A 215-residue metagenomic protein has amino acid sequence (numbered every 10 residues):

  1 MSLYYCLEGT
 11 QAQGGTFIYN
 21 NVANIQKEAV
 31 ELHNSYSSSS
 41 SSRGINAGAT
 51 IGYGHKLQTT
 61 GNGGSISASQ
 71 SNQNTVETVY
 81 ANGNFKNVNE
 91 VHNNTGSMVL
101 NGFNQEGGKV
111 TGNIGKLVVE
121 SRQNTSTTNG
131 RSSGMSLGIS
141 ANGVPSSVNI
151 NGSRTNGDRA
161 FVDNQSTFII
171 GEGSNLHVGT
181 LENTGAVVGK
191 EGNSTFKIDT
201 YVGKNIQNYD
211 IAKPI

Functional and structural regions predicted by a protein language model:
M1-I215: Binding/recognition "hotspot" determinant
